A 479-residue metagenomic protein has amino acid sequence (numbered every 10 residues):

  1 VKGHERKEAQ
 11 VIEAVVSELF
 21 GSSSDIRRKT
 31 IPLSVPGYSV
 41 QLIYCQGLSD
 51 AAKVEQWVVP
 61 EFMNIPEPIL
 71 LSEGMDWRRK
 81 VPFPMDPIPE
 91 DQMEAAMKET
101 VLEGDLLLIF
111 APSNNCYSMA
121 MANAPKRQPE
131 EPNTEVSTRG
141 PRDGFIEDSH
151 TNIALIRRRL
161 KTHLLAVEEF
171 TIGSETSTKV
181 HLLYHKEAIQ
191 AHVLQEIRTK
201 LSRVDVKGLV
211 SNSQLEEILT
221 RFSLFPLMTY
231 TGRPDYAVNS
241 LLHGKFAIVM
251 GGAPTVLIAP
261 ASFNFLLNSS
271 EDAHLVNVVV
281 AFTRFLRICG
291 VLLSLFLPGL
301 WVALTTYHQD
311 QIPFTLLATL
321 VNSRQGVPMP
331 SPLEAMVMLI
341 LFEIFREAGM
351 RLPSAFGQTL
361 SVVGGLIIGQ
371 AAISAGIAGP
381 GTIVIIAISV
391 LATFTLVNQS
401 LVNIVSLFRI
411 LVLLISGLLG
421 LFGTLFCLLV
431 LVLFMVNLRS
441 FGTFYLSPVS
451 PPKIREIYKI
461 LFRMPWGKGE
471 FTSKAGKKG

Functional and structural regions predicted by a protein language model:
V1-F296, F314, M435-G479: Membrane-embedded alpha-helical signal segments
K161, Q325, G420-L421: Amphipathic alpha-helical protein-protein interaction surfaces
K161, S202, R346, I373 (+1 more regions): Short polybasic/polar patches that bind polyanions
I248, A261-V412: Transmembrane alpha-helical segments that form the functional core of multipass membrane systems
P380-T382, I386-G479: Hydrophobic alpha-helical transmembrane segments of membrane transport and translocation systems, primarily multi-pass
